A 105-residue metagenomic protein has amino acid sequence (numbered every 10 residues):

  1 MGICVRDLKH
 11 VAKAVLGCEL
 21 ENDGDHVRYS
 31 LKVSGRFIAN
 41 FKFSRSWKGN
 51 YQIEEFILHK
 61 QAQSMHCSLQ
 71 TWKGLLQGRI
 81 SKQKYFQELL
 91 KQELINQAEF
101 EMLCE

Functional and structural regions predicted by a protein language model:
M1-E19: Amphipathic alpha-helical segments
M1-I3, K60-C67: Short, exposed beta-strand "edge-strand" segments with a Pro/Gly-rich flavor and a Y/T-containing core
K9, K13, K32, K42 (+5 more regions): Context-gated lysine
L20-Q63: A short, structured beta-strand/loop element
Q63-E105: Mixed-charge, Lys/Arg-enriched low-complexity segments
